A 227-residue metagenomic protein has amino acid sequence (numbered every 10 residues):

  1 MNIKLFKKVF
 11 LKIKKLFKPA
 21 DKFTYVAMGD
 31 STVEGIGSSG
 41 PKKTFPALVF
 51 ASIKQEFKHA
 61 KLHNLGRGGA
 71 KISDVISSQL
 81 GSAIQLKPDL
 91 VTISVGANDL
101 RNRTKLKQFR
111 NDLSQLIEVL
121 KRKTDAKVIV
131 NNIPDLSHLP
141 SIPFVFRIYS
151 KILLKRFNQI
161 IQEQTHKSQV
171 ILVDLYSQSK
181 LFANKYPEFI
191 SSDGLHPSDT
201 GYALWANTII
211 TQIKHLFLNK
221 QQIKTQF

Functional and structural regions predicted by a protein language model:
N2-G68, L80-K87: Serine-esterase "nucleophile elbow" of acetyl-processing enzymes
K7-L11, S73-S77, N111: Short gly/ser/thr-rich secondary-structure transition/capping motifs
V33-E34, Q55, G69, D99 (+2 more regions): Active-site micro-motifs of SAM-dependent methyltransferase domains
I36-G37, S73, N102: Short N-terminal helix/helix-N-cap motif within the alpha/beta-hydrolase-1
K42, I72, L154-F157: Conserved donor sugar-nucleotide recognition element shared by glycan-biosynthetic enzymes
T44, K71, S198: Residue-level signal for threonine
R67-A70, S177: Short beta->alpha linker loops
S77-F227: Alpha-helical cap/lid subdomain in secreted, periplasmic, or secretory-pathway luminal O-acyl-processing enzymes
